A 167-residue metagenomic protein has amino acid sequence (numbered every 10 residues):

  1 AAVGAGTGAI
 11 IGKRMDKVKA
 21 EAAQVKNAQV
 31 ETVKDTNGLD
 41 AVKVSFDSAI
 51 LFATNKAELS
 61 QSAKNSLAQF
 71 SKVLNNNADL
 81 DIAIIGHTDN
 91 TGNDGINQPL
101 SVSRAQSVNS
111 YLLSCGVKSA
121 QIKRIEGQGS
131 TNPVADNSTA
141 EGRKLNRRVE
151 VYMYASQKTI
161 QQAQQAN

Functional and structural regions predicted by a protein language model:
A1-A20: Short, low-complexity, glycine-enriched hydrophobic/amphipathic alpha-helices that associate with lipid bilayers
A2, K17, S62-Q69, G95-P99 (+2 more regions): Extracytoplasmic/secreted proteins, especially bacterial periplasmic and envelope-associated proteins
R14-K43: Amphipathic, membrane-active segments
K26, G38-V42, F46-S48, N55 (+3 more regions): Envelope-exposed proteins and targeting segments
N27, V33-D35, D47-A49, N55-A57 (+4 more regions): Solvent-exposed coil/turn segments that connect beta secondary-structure elements in extracytoplasmic/periplasmic
A28-Q29, Q69, V108, D136: N-terminal post-signal-peptidase region of extra-cytosolic proteins
L51-I85, L113, K144, V151 (+1 more regions): Periplasmic peptidoglycan-binding/anchoring modules of Gram-negative envelope and division proteins
H87-Q162: Periplasmic OmpA-like peptidoglycan-binding domain that tethers envelope proteins to the cell wall
